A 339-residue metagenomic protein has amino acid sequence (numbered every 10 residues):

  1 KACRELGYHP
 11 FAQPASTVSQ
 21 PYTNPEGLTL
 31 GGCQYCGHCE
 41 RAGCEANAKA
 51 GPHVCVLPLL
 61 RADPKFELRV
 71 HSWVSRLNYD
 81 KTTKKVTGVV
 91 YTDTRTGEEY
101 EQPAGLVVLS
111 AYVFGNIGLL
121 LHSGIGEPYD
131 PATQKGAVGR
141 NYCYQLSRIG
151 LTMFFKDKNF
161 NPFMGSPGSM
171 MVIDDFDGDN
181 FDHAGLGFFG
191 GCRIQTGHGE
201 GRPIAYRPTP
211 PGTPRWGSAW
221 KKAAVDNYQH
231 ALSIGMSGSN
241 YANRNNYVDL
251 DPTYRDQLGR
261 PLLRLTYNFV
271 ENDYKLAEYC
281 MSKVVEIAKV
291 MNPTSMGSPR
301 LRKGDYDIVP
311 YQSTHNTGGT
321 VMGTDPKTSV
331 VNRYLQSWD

Functional and structural regions predicted by a protein language model:
K1-G31, P203, R207-S218, D226-Y228 (+3 more regions): Patatin-like phospholipase A catalytic core
K1-V74, V309-Q312: Conserved redox-cofactor binding core of oxidoreductases
A2, L6, L59, D63 (+5 more regions): Generic, well-ordered alpha-helical scaffold segments in large soluble proteins
H38-C44, P103, P261-E271: Glycine- and acidic
A62-D63, S72, R76-T83, V89-G165: Glycine-rich loop(s) and the adjacent beta-strand/alpha-helix scaffold that form part
V108, L250, V284, M322 (+1 more regions): Hydrophobic, well-ordered secondary-structure elements that form the walls of internal hydrophobic environments
K135-L263, F269-Y274, S313-G318, T324-V330 (+1 more regions): FAD cofactor-binding and catalytic pocket of flavoenzymes
E286-Y334: An extended, acidic, His-containing surface patch that forms the Zn2+-binding/catalytic region of metallohydrolases
